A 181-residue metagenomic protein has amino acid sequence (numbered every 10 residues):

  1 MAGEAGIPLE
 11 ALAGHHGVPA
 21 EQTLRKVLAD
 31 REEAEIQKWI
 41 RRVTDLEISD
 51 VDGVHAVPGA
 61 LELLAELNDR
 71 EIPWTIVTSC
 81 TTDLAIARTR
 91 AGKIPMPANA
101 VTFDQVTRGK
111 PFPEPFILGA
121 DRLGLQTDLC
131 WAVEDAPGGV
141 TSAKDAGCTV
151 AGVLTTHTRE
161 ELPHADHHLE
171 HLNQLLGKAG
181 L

Functional and structural regions predicted by a protein language model:
M1-R70, D83-I86, I94: N-terminal helical cap/lid subdomain that shapes the substrate entry/recognition surface in HAD-like hydrolases
L61, A65-N68, I72, T81-L181: Asp-based, Mg2+/Mn2+-dependent phosphohydrolase catalytic module
